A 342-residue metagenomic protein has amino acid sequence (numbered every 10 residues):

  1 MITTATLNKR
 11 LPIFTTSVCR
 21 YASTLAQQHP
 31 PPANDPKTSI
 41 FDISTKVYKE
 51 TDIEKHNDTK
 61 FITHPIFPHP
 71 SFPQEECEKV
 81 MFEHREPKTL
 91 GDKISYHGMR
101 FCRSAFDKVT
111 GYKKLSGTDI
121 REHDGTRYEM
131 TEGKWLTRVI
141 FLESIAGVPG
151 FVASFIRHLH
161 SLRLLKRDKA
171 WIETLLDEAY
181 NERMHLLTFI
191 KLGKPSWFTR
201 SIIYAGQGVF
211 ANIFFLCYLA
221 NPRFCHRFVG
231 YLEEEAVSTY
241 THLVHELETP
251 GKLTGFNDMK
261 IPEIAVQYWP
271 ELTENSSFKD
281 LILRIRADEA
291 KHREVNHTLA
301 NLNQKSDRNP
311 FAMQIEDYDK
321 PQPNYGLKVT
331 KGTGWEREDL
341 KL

Functional and structural regions predicted by a protein language model:
I2-K9, C19, S23-L342: Non-heme di-metal
